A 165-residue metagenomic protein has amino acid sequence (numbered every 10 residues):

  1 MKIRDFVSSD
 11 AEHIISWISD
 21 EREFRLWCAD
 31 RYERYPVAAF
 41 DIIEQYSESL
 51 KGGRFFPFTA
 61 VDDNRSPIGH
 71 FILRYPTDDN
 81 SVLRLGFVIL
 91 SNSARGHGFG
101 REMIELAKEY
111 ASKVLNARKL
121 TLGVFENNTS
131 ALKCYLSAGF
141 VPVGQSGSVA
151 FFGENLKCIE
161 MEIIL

Functional and structural regions predicted by a protein language model:
M1-K2: Extreme N-terminal starter segment of soluble prokaryotic enzymes
D5-A11, S16-R95, I104-L106, Y110 (+2 more regions): Acetyl-CoA-dependent GNAT
W27, V141-G144: Residue-level signal for pocket-adjacent positions within structured domains
L83, R118-T121, F125-L132, S137-A138 (+1 more regions): C-terminal "cap" of GNAT-fold acetyltransferases
F87, S91-E105, F125-K133, S137: Conserved glycine-rich acetyl-CoA-binding loop
S93, G144-Q145: Short N-terminal helix/helix-N-cap motif within the alpha/beta-hydrolase-1
F99, L115-A117, F140: Helix N-cap/coil-helix junction residues
Y110-S112, C134, F140: Conserved hydrophobic/aromatic "anchor" residues that stabilize well-ordered secondary structure elements
